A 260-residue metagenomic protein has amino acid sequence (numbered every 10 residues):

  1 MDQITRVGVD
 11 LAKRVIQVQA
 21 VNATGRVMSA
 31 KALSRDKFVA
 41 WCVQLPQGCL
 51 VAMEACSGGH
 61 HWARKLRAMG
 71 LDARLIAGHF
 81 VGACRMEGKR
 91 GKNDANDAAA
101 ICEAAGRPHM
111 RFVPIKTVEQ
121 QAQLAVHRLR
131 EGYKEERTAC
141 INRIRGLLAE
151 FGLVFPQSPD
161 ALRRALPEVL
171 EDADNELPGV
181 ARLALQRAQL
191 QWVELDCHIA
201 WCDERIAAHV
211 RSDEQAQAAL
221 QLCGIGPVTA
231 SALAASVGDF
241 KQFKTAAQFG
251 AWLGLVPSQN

Functional and structural regions predicted by a protein language model:
M1-N260: A detector of single, family-specific signature residues that are central to catalytic or substrate-handling motifs
